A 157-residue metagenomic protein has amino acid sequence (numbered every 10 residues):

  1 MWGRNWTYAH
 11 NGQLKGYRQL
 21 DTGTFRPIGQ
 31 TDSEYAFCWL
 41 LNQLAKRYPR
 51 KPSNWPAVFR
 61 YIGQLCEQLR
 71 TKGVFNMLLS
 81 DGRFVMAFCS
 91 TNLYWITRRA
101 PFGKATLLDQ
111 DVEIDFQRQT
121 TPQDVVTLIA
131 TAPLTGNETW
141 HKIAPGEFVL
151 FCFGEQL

Functional and structural regions predicted by a protein language model:
M1-L157: Conserved short alpha-helical segments that host acidic/polar catalytic motifs at enzyme active sites
